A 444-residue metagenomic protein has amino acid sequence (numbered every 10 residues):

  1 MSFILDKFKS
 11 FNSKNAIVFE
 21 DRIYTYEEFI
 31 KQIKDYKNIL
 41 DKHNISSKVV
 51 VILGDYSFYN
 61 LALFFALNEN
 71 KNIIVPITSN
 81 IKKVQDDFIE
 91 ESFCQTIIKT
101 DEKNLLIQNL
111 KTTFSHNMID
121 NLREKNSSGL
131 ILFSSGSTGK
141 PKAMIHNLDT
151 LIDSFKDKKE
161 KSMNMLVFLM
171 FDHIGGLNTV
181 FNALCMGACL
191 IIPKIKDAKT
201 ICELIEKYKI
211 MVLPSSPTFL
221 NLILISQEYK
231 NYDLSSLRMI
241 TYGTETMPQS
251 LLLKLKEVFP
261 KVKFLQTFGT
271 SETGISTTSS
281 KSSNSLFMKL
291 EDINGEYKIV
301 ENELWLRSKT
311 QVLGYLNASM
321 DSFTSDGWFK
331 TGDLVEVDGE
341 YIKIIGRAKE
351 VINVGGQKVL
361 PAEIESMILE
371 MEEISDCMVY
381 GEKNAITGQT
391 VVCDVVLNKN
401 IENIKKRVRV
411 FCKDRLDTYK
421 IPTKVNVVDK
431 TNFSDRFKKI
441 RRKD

Functional and structural regions predicted by a protein language model:
S13-H43, H146: Conserved AMP-binding/adenylate-forming core of the ANL superfamily
R22, N38-N80, M170, K358: Conserved AMP-binding/adenylate-forming
T25-Y26, N121, S128-K156: Conserved AMP-binding A3 loop
I52, L213, S308, L334-K420: AMP-binding/adenylate-forming catalytic core of the ANL superfamily
I152-N164, D172-M211: Conserved AMP-binding/adenylation subdomain of ANL enzymes
V212, E228-N284: Gly/Ser/Thr-rich phosphate-binding loop
K298-D326, Q357-V359: Conserved ATP/PPi-binding loop(s) of AMP-dependent carboxylate-activating enzymes
D414-K438: AMP-binding/adenylate-forming catalytic domain of the ANL superfamily
